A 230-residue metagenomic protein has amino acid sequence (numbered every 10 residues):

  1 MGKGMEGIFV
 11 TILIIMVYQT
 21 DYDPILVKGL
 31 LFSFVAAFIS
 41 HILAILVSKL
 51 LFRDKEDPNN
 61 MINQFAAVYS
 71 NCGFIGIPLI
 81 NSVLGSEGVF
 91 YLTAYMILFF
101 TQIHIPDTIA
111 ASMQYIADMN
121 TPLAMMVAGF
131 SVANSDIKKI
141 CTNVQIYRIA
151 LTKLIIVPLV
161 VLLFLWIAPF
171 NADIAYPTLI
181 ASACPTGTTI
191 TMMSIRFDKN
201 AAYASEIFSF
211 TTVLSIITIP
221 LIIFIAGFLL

Functional and structural regions predicted by a protein language model:
M1-L230: Alpha-helical transmembrane segments of multi-pass small-molecule/ion transporters
